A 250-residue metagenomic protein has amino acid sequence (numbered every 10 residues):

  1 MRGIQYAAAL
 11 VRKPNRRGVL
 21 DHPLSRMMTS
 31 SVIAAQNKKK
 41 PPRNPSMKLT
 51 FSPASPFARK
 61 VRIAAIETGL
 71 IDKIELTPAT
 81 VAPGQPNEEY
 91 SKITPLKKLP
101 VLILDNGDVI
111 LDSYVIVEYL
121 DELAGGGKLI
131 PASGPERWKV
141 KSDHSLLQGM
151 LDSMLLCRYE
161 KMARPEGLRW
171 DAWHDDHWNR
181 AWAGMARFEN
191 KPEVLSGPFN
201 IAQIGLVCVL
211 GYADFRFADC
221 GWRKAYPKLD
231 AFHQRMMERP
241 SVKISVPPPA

Functional and structural regions predicted by a protein language model:
R2-A7, H22: Extreme N-terminal basic, low-complexity initiation segments that serve as generic localization/processing leaders
G3, R26-M28, Q36: A cross-taxon signal for low-complexity, glycine/charged-rich
V11-L20, S30-P45: N-terminal, intrinsically disordered charge-dense segments
K40-R169: GST-like domain detector, emphasizing the conserved glutathione-binding G-site in the N-terminal thioredoxin-like
V117, D121, K141-H144, M185 (+2 more regions): Non-transmembrane alpha-helical segments in soluble domains of secreted/periplasmic/extracellular proteins
L147-L229, Q234: GST-like fold's C-terminal all-alpha helical module
V194, S245-A250: Long amphipathic alpha-helical segments
A231-S245: Charged phosphate-binding loop/patch that engages nucleotide di/tri-phosphates or the phosphate backbone of nucleic
